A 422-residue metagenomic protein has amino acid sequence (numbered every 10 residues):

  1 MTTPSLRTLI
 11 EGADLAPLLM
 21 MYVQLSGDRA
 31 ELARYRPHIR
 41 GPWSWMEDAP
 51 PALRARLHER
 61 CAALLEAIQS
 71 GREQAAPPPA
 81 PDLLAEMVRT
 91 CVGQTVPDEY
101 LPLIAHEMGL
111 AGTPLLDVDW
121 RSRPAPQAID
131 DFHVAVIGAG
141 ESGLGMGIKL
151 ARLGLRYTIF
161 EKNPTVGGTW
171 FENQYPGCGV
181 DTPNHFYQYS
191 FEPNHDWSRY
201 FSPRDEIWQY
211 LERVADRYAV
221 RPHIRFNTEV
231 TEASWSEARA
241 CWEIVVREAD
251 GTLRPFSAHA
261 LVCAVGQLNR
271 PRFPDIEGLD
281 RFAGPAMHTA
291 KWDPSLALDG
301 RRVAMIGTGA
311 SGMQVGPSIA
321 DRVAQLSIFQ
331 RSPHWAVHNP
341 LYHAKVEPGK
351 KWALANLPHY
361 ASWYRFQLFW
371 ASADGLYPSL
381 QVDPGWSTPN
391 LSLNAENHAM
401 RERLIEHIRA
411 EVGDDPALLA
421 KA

Functional and structural regions predicted by a protein language model:
M1-G71, F132, V136-I224, Q330-R331 (+2 more regions): Beta1-alpha1 glycine-rich phosphate/pyrophosphate-binding loop at the start of Rossmann-like nucleotide-binding domains
P51-D98, I104-M108, R199-L268: Feature captures the FAD/FMN-dependent oxidoreductase FAD-binding
M108-F132, G167-V180: Accessory recognition modules or surfaces
L116-A128, Q188-D196, P384-P389, A422: Short glycine/proline-rich turn/loop motifs
P124-D131, V136-R152, R156-V166, T252 (+3 more regions): Rossmann-like dinucleotide-binding core of oxidoreductases
E141, W170-E172, F186, W197 (+7 more regions): Tryptophan-centric aromatic hotspots in well-structured domains and transmembrane helices
N173-P176, R239, Y342-K345: Short low-complexity, flexible loop/linker segments enriched in glycine and/or proline with clustered acidic
P416-A422: Short, intrinsically disordered, charge-balanced linker/junction segments flanking boundaries in proteins
